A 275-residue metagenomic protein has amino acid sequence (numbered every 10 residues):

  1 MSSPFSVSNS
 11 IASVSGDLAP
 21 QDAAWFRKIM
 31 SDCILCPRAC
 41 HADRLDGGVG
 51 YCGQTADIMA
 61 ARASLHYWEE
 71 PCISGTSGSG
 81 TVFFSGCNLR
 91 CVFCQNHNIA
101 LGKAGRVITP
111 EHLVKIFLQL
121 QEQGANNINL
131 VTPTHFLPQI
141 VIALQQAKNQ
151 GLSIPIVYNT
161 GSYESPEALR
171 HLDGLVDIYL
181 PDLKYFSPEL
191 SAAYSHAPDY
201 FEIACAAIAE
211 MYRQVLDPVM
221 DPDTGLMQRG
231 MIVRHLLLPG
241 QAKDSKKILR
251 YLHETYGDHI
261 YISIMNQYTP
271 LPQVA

Functional and structural regions predicted by a protein language model:
M1-G48, D217-A275: Auxiliary Fe-S-binding modules of radical SAM enzymes
C52-G174, I178, S187-P188: Conserved Radical SAM active-site core
A100, L137, S162-S165, L183-F201 (+3 more regions): Conserved radical SAM core fold
T109-H112, I203, G240-D244: Soluble or luminal CAZymes and related metallo-dependent hydrolases
I116-Q119, Q146, E210, Q214-D217 (+1 more regions): A generic secondary-structure signal
Q121-Q146, A193, D199, A209 (+1 more regions): Conserved glycine-rich "GG(E/T)P / GGGxP" loop and the immediately following alpha-helix in the radical SAM core
N127-N129, P155-V157, I178-L180, Q228-I232 (+1 more regions): Structural preference for beta-strand elements that scaffold enzyme active sites
A192-T224: Anionic-ligand binding region
